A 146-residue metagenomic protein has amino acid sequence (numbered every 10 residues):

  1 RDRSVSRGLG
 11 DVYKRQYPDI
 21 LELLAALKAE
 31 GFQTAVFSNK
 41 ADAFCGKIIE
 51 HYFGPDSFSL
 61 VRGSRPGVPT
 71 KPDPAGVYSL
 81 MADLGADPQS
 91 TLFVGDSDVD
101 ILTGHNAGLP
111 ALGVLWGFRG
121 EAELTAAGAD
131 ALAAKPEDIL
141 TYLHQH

Functional and structural regions predicted by a protein language model:
R1-Y13: Single conserved hydrophobic/aromatic residue that forms the stacking wall/gate of nucleotide- or nucleobase-binding
S4-S6, S38, S97: Short linear Ser/Thr-Pro motifs
V5, Q16, P72-D73: Residue-level signature of the cytosolic catalytic core of signaling kinases
R7, P18, A29: Alpha-helical substrate-recognition element adjacent to the catalytic core
Q16, F37, P69: Residue-level marker of regulatory loop/turn positions in helix-turn-helix DNA-binding domains and in histidine
Q16-E22: A short, well-structured juxtamembrane/interface segment
E22-K28, A41-D42, G46-H146: Asp-based, Mg2+/Mn2+-dependent phosphohydrolase catalytic module
